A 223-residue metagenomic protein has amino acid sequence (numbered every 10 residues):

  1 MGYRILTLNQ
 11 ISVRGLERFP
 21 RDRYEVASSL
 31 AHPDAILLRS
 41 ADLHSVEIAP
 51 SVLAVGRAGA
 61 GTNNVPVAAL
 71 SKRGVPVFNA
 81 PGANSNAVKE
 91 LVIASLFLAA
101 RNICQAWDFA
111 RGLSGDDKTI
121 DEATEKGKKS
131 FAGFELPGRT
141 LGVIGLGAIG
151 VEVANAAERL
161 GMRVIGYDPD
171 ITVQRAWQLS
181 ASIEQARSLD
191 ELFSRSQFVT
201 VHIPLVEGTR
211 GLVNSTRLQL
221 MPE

Functional and structural regions predicted by a protein language model:
M1-A80, S194, N214: An N-terminal-biased, well-structured beta-alpha scaffold segment characteristic of Rossmann-like dinucleotide-binding
Y3-L6, Q10-R14, R21-V26, S85-A87 (+4 more regions): Structural/interface elements that position substrates and couple domains in central-metabolism enzymes
H44-V46, P169-E223: Rossmann-like adenosine-cofactor binding region
P81-T140: Phosphate-binding beta-alpha-beta segment of Rossmann-like dinucleotide-binding domains, i.e., the NAD(P)
L146-G147: Glycine-rich Rossmann-fold phosphate-binding loop(s) that bind the pyrophosphate of adenine dinucleotide cofactors
G150-V151: N-terminal Rossmann-fold NAD(P) dinucleotide-binding loop
A154, E158: Gly/Ala-rich phosphate-binding loop of Rossmann-like dinucleotide-binding domains, activating on the conserved
R159-R163: Conserved S-adenosyl-L-methionine
